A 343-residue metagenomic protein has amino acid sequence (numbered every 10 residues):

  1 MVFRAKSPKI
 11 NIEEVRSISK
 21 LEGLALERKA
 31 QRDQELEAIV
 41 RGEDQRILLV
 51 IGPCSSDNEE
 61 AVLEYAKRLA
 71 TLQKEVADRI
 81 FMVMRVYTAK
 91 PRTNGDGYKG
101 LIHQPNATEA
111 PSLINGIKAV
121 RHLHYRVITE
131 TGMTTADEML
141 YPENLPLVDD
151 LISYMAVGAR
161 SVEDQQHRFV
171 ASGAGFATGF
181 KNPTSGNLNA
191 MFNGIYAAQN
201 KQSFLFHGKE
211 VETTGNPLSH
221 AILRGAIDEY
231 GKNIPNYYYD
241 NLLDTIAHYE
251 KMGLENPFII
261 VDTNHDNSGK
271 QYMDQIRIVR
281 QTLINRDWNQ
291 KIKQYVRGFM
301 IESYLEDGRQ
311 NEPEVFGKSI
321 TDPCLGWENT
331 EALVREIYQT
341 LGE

Functional and structural regions predicted by a protein language model:
M1-R41: N- or domain-start disorder-to-order transition segments that initiate the globular core
E37-Q45, K251-N256: Glycine-rich phosphate/diphosphate-binding loops that line cofactor/substrate pockets in enzymes
L48-A61, D322: Conserved phosphate/anionic-ligand binding catalytic regions in large, soluble enzymes, centered on
G52, V261, G326: Conserved, mostly hydrophobic/aromatic
A66, R79-D244, H265-K270, Q275-Q281 (+3 more regions): Active-site-facing alpha/beta catalytic cores
T245-E250: Redox- and metal-dependent alpha/beta enzyme cores, enriched for Fe-S-associated oxidoreductases and cofactor-handling
S303-L341: Internal helix-turn-beta structural module
